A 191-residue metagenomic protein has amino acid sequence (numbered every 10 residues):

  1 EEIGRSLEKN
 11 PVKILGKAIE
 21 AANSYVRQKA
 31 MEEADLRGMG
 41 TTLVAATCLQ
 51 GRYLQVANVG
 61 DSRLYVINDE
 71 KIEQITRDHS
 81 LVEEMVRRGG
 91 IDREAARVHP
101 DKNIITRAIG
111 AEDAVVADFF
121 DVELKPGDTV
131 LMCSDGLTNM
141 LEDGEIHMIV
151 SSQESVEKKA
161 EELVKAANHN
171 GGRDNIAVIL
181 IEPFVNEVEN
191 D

Functional and structural regions predicted by a protein language model:
E1-D191: PP2C/PPM-type serine/threonine phosphatase catalytic domain
